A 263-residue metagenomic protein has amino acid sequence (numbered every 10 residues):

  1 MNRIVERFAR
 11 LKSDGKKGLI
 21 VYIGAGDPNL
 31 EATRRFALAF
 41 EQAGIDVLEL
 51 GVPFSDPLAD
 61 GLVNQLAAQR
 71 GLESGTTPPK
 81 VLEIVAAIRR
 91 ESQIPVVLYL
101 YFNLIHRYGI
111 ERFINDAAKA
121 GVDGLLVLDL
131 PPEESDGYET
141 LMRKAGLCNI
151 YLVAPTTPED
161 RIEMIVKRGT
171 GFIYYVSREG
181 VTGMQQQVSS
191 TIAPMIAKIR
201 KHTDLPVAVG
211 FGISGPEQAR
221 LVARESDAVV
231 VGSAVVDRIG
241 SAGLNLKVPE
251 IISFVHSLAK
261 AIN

Functional and structural regions predicted by a protein language model:
M1-L11, L30, S55-N64, T76-A86 (+6 more regions): Active-site-adjacent beta->alpha loops and helix N-cap segments on the catalytic face of soluble alpha/beta enzymes
L19-I23, L48-L50, V96-L100, L125-V127 (+4 more regions): Hydrophobic faces of well-ordered beta-strands that scaffold small-molecule active sites in alpha/beta enzyme cores
L19-R35, V97-G109, C148-T157, Q185: Active-site mouth loops of central-metabolism enzymes
V21, F40, G51, A117 (+3 more regions): Conserved, mostly hydrophobic/aromatic
L30-F40, T157-K167, V209, I213-V229: Catalytic cores of alpha/beta
E41, V47, V52-F54, Q65-V127: Active-site beta->alpha loop and helix N-cap motifs at the rims of alpha/beta catalytic domains
I45-S55, V122-L126, P131, Y175-G183 (+2 more regions): Glycine-rich phosphate-binding active-site loops on the catalytic face of alpha/beta enzymes
V81, A197-L205, S214-N263: Alpha/beta catalytic cores of nucleotide-metabolism and tRNA/nucleoside-modifying enzymes
